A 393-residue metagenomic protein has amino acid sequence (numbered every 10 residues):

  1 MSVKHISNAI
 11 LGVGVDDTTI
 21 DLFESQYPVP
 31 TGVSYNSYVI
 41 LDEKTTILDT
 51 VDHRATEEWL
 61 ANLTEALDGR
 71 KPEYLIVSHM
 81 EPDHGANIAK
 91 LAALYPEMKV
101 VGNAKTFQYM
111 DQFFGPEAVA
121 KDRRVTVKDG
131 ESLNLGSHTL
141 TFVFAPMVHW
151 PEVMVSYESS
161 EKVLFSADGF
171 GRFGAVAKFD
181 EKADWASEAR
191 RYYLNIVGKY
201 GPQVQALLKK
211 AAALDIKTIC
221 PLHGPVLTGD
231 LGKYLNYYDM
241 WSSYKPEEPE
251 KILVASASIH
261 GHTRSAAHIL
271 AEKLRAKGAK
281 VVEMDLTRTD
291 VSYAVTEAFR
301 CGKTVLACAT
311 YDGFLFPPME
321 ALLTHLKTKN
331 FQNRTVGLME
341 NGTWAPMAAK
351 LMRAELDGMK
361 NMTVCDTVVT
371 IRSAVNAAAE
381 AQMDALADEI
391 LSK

Functional and structural regions predicted by a protein language model:
V3-E65, V155-E158, K162-S166, T263: Conserved beta-strand hairpin/beta-sheet module of binuclear metal-dependent hydrolase folds, prominently
K4-N8, V101-V153, Y200-A206: Metallo-beta-lactamase
E43, R54-V101: Active-site metal-binding motif and surrounding structural segment of the metallo-beta-lactamase
L48-T50, P72-M80, K99-N103, L164-D168 (+1 more regions): Active-site neighborhood of phospho(di)ester-bond hydrolases with catalytic His/Asp-centered motifs
N87, D290-A294: Short acidic active-site motifs
V176-D180, D184-I219, H223-V226, I269-M284 (+1 more regions): FMN-binding flavodoxin-like domain, especially the glycine-rich phosphate-binding loop
C220-E248: Short N-terminal or domain-adjacent regulatory/targeting segments
A255-K277: Short, charged N-terminal beta->alpha structural module
